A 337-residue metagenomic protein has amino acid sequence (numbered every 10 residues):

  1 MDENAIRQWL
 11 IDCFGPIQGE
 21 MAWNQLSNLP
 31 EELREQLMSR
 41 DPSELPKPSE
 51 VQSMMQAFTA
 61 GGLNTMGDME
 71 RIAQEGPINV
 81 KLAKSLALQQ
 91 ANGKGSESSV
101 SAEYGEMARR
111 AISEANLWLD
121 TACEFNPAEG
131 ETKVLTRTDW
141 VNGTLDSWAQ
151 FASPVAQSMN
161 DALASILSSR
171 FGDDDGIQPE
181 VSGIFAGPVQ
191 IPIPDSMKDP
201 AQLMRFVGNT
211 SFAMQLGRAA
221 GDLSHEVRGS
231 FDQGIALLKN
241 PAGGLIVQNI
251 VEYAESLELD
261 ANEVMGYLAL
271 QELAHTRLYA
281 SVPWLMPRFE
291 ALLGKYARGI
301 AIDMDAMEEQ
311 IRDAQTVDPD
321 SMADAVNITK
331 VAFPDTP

Functional and structural regions predicted by a protein language model:
M1-I166: N-terminal low-structure segments adjacent to metalloprotease catalytic domains across cellular compartments
G19, N64, T121-A128, G229 (+6 more regions): Intrinsically disordered or highly flexible coil/loop and linker segments, enriched in small and charged/polar residues
S98-S101, D195-A213, G217-L238, R288-P337: Metalloprotease/metallohydrolase-associated module, dominated by Zn2+-dependent proteases
G105-Q248: Auxiliary, metal-adjacent structural segments of Zn-dependent hydrolase domains
A242-G243, V251, E255-E258, A291-R298: Acidic, polar low-complexity linker/tail segments
I250-L270: Short pre-active-site segment immediately N-terminal to the catalytic Zn-binding motif
E272-F289: Catalytic Zn2+-binding segment of zinc metalloproteases
